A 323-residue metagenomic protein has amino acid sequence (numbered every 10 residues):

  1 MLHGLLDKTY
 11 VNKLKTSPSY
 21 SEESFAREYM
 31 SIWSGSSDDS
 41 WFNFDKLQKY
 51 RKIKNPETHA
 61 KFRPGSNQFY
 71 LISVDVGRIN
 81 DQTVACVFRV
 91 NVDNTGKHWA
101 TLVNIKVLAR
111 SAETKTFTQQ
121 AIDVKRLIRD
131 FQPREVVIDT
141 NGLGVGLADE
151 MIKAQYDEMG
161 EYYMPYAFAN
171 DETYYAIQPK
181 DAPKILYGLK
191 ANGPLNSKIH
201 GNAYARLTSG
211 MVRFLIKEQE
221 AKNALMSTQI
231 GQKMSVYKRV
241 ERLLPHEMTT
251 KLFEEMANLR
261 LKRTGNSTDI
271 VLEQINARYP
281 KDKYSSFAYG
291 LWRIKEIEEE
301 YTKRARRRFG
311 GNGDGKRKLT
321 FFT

Functional and structural regions predicted by a protein language model:
M1-L14, V145-D171: ASCE P-loop NTPase helicase motor core
M1-V74: ATPase catalytic-site recognition across NTP-hydrolyzing enzymes
E28, I32, S36, S40 (+3 more regions): C-terminal nuclease/phosphodiesterase catalytic domains that cleave nucleic-acid phosphodiester bonds
K61, D81, V87-I138: Nucleic-acid-processing active sites and adjacent nucleic-acid-binding tracks, predominantly divalent metal-dependent
S73-Q82: Short acidic, Gly/Ser-rich segments with clustered Asp/Glu that frequently serve as metal-coordination loops in enzyme
R78-I79, G142-V145: Gly/Ser/Thr-rich loops at beta-strand to alpha-helix junctions that form or flank small-molecule/cofactor-binding
P133-V137, G144-A154, P183-G188: Repeat-solenoid scaffold signature
V137-D139, F214-L215: A structural signal for short, well-ordered beta-strand segments and their strand-loop junctions that often border
